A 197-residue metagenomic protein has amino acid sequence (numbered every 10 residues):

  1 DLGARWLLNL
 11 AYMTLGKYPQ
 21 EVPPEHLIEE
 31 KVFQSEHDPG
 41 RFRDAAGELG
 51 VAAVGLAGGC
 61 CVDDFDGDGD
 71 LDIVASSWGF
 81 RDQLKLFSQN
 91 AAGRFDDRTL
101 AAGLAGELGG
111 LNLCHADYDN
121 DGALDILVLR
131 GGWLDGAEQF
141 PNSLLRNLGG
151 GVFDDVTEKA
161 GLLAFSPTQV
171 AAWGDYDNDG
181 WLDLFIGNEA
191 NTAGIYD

Functional and structural regions predicted by a protein language model:
D1-D197: Acidic, glycine/proline-rich Ca2+-coordinating loop motifs
